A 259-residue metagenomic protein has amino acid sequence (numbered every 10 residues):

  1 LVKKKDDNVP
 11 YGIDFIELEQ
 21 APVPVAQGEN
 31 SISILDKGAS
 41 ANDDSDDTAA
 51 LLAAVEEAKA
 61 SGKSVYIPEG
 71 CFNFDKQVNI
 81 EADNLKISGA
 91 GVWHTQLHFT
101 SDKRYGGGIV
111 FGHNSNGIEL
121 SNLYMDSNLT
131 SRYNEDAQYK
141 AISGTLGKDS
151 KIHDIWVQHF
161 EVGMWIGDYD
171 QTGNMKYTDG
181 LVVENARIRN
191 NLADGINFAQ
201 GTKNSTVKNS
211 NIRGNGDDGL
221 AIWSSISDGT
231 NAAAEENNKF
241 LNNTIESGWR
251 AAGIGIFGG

Functional and structural regions predicted by a protein language model:
V2-N8: Short beta-strand-plus-loop segments that form exposed binding edges in beta-rich domains
L18-D36: Low-complexity, Pro/Ser/Thr- and charge-rich linker/hinge segments at domain boundaries
I34-P68, N79: Acidic Gly/Asp/Thr-rich repetitive segments characteristic of extracellular carbohydrate-active and adhesion proteins
L52-E57, F72-S88, Q96-N122, D126-D149 (+2 more regions): Extracellular beta-strand-rich solenoid/capping regions of secreted or surface-exposed proteins that bind or remodel
K63, D75-Q77, V92, Q96-G108 (+5 more regions): Short glycine/acidic-rich loop motifs that flank beta-strands on beta-rich extracellular proteins
D170-K176, S225-A234: Intrinsically disordered, low-complexity Ser/Thr- and acidic-rich flexible linkers and loops, especially at boundaries
